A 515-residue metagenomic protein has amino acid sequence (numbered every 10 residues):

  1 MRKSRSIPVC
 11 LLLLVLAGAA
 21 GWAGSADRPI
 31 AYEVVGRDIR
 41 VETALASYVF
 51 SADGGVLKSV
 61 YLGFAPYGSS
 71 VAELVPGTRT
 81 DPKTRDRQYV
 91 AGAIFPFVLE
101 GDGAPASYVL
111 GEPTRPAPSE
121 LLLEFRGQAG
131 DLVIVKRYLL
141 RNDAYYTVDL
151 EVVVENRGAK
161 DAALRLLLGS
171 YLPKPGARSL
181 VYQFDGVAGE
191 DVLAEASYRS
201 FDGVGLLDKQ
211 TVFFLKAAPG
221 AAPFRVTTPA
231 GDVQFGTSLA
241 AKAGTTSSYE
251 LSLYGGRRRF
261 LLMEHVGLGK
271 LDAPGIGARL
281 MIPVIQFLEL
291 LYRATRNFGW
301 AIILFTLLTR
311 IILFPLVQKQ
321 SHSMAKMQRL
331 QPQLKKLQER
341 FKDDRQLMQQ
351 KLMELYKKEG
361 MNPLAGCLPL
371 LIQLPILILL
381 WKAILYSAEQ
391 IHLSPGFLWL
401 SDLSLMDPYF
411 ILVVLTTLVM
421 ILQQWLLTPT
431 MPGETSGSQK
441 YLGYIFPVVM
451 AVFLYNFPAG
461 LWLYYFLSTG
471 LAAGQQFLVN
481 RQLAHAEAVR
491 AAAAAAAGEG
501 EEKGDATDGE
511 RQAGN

Functional and structural regions predicted by a protein language model:
R2, L11, V15-A17, G21-A23 (+4 more regions): Helix-loop-helix
G18-D27, L62, P66-S69, E73 (+5 more regions): Intrinsic disorder/low-complexity segments
S25, S200, L206, K503-A506: Intrinsically disordered, low-complexity regulatory regions of eukaryotic regulatory proteins
A26-V35: N-terminal low-complexity, Pro/Thr/Ser-rich intrinsically disordered segments that act as propeptides or flexible
E33, I39-K270: Soluble non-transmembrane domains of integral membrane proteins
